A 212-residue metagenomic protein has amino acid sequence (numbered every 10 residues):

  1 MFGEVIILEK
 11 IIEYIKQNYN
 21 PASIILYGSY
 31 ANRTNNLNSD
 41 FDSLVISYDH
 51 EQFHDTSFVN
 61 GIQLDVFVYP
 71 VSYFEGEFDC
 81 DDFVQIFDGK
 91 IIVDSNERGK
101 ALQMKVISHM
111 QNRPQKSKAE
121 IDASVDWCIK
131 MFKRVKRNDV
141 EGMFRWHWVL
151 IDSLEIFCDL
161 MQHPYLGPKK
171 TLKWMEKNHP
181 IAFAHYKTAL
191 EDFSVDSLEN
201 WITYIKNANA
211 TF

Functional and structural regions predicted by a protein language model:
M1-S39, L44-I92: Metal-dependent nucleotidyltransferase catalytic core
F2, I24-L26, G99-K105, V125-C128 (+2 more regions): Short hydrophobic/aromatic-rich motifs at helix boundaries and adjacent loops
I7-L8, N20, N96, S117 (+1 more regions): Serine/threonine-rich low-complexity intrinsically disordered regions
L8-K10, Y14, Y27-G28, S43 (+9 more regions): Generic preference for well-ordered secondary structure
N18-N20, N32-N38, N60, N96 (+5 more regions): Detector for Asparagine
Y27, R33, N38-D42, F53 (+12 more regions): Generic alpha-helix signal with a bias toward terminal, lower-confidence helices and secondary-structure junctions
D55-V140: Conserved NTP/Mg2+-binding pocket subregion across the NTase superfamily
K116-F212: Conserved nucleotidyltransferase catalytic core and NTase-mimicking acidic/glycine-rich helix/loop elements in nucleic
